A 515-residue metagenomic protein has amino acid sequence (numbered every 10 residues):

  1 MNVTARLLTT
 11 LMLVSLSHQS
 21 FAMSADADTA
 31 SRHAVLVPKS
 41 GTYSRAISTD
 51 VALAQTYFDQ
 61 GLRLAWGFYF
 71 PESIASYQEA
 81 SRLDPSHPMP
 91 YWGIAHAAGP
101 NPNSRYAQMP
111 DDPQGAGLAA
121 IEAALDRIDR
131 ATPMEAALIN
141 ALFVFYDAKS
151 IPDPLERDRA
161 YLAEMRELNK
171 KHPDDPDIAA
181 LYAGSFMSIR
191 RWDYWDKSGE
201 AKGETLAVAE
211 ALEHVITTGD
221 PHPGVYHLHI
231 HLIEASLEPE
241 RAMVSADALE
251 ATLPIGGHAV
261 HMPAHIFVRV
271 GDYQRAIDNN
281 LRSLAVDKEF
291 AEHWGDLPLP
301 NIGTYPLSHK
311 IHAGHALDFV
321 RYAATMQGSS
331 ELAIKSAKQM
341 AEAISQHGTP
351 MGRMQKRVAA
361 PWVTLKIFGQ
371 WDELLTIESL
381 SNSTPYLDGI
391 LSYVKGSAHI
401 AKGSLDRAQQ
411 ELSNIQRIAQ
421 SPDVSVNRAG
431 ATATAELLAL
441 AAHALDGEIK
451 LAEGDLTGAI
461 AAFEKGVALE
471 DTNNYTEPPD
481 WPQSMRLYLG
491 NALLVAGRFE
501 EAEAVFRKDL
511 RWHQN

Functional and structural regions predicted by a protein language model:
M1-R6: Positively charged n-region of N-terminal signal peptides that target proteins for export
L7-Q19: Bacterial N-terminal signal peptides
L16-D28: Bacterial Sec-dependent signal peptides at the C-terminal "C-region" and cleavage site
A25-D174, L181-P221, Y226-E240, S245-L249 (+8 more regions): Short coil/linker segments at helix-helix boundaries
S73, A80, G117, A124 (+15 more regions): Tetratricopeptide repeat
P88, P254-N279, I302-I334, T376-K402 (+2 more regions): Repeat-solenoid scaffold signature
G328-Q514: Helix-coil-helix junctions within alpha-helical repeat/solenoid scaffolds
